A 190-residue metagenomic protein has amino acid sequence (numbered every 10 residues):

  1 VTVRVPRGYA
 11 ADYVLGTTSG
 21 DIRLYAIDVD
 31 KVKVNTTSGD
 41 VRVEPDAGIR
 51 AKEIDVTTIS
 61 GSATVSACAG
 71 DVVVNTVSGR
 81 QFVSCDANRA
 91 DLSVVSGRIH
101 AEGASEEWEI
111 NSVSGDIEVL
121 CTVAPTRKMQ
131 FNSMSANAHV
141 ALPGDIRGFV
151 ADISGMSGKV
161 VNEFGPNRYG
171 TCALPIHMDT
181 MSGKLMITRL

Functional and structural regions predicted by a protein language model:
V1-V5: Extended, small-residue-rich solenoid/repeat segments and analogous flexible loops that form exposed scaffolds
R7-G8, D12-S66, V73-N75: Right-handed parallel beta-helix
E44-A47, E53-D55, A63-T76, R80-L190: Short, surface-exposed interaction patches in beta-rich subdomains that mediate adhesion/assembly near membranes
